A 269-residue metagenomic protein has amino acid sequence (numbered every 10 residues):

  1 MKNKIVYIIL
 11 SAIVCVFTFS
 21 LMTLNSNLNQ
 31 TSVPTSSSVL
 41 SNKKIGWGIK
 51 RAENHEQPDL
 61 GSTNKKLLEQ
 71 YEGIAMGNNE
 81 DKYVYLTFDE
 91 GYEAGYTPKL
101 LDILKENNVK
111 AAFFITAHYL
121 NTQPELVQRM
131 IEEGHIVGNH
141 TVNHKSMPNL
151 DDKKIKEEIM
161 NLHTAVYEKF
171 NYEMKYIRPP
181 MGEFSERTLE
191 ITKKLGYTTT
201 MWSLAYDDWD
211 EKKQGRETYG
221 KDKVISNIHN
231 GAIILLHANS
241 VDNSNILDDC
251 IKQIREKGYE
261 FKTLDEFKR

Functional and structural regions predicted by a protein language model:
K2-L86, E93-D102, E106, C250-Q253 (+1 more regions): N-terminal pre-catalytic segment of deacetylase/amide-hydrolase enzymes
N3-I5, P179, A238: Hydrophobic alpha-helical segments, especially transmembrane helices and their immediate juxtamembrane helical caps
I9-S11, M147, S185, S244: Enrichment for repetitive, rod-forming helical segments
R51, D81-V84, A94-Y96, L100-L101 (+1 more regions): Metal-dependent polysaccharide deacetylase catalytic core of the NodB/CE4 family, i.e., the active-site-bearing domain
F88-E90, A238: Glycine-rich His-Gly loop
G196, N239-V241, R269: Generic structural signal for short, solvent-exposed loop/turn connectors between secondary structure elements
H229-D265: Catalytic grooves of carbohydrate-active enzymes
